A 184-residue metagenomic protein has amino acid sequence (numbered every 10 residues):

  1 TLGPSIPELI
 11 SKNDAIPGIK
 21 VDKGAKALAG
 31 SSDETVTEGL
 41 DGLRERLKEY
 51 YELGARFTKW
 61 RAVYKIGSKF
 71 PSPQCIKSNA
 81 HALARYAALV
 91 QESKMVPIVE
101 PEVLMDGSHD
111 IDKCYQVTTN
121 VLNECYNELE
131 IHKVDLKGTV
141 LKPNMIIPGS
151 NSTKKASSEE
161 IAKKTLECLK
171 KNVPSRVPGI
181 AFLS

Functional and structural regions predicted by a protein language model:
T1, G30-S31, A62-C75, V103-H109 (+1 more regions): Glycine-rich, proline-tolerant flexible connector loops at the mouths of alpha/beta enzymes
T1-L53, I66, C75, S158 (+4 more regions): Alpha/beta catalytic barrel-like cores
K12-P17, L53-R56, Q91-P97, E130-T139 (+1 more regions): Short, well-ordered coil/turn segments that N-cap beta-strands
L40-F57, N79-M95, V121-H132, A162-K171: Structured alpha-helical segments in the cores of large, soluble enzyme domains
W60, V99, L141: Conserved, mostly hydrophobic/aromatic
Q74-I98, E102, D106, I111-Q116: Active-site acidic/histidine proton-transfer and metal-coordination neighborhood in alpha/beta enzyme cores
H109-S184: Active-site capping/gating regions of soluble enzymes
